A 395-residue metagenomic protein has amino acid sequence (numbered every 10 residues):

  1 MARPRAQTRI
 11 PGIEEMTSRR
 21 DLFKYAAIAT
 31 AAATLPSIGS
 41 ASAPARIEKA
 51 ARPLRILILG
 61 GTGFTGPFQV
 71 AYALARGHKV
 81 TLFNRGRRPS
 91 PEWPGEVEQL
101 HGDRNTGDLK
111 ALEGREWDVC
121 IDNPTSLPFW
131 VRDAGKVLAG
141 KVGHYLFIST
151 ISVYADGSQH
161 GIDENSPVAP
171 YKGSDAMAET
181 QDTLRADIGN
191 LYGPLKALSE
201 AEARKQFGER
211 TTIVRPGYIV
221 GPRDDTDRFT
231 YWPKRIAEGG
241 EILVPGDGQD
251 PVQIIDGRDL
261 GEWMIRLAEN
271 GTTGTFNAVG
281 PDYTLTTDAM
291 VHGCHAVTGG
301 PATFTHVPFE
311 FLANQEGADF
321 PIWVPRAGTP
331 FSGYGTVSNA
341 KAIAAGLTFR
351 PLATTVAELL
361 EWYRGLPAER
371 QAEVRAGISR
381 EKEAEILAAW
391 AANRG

Functional and structural regions predicted by a protein language model:
M1-S18: N-terminal secretory signal peptides
S18-A41, A342: N-terminal export leaders
L59-R76: N-terminal Rossmann NAD(P)H-binding glycine-rich loop of SDR-like oxidoreductase domains
T62, P89-V142, F147, V153-D156: NAD(P)H-binding glycine-rich loop region in Rossmannoid oxidoreductase-like domains and their noncatalytic homologs
D133-A197, K205, T212: Conserved Rossmann-fold NAD(P)-dependent oxidoreductase catalytic core, especially the SDR/UDP-sugar
A197-R223: Conserved beta-loop-beta element that borders a ligand/cofactor-binding pocket
L198-S199, D227-W232, P245-A268, G274-N277 (+1 more regions): Substrate-positioning beta->alpha
R266-P330, V337-A340, A357-L360, P367-R394: Mid/C-terminal beta-alpha module of Rossmann-like enzyme folds, strongest in SDR-family dehydrogenases/epimerases
